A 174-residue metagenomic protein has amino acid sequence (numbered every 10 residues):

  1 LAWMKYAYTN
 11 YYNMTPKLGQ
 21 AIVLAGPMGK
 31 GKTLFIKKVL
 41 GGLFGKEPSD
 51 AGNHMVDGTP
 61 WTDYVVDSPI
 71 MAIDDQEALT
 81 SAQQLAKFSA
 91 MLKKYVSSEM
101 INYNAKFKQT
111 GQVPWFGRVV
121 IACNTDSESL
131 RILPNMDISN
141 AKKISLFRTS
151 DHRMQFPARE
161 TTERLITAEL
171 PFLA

Functional and structural regions predicted by a protein language model:
L1-Q76, S145-R148: P-loop NTPase catalytic core of nucleic-acid-dependent motor ATPases
L18, T33-L34, A82, A86-S89 (+2 more regions): Conserved structured core elements
K32-T33, L79-A82, S127-L133, R153-A158: Switch/connector loops and helix/strand junctions flanking conserved nucleotide-binding motifs in nucleotide-processing
F35-V39, K87-Y95, S139-K143: Alpha-helical scaffold elements adjacent to nucleotide-binding pockets in ATP/GTP-utilizing enzyme cores
W61-V113: Conserved nucleotide-sensing/catalytic segment adjacent to the nucleotide-binding pocket in NTP-handling enzymes
D75-Q76, A105-K108, F116-S127, R148-H152: A short beta-strand-to-loop transition that corresponds to the Sensor-1 phosphate-sensing loop of AAA+ P-loop ATPases
A90-M100, V119-V120, T125-S127, P134: Signature of the SF2 helicase/ATPase Hel1-core->accessory helical subdomain module
V113-R118, R131-A174: Phosphate-sensing "switch" segment of ASCE/P-loop ATPases
